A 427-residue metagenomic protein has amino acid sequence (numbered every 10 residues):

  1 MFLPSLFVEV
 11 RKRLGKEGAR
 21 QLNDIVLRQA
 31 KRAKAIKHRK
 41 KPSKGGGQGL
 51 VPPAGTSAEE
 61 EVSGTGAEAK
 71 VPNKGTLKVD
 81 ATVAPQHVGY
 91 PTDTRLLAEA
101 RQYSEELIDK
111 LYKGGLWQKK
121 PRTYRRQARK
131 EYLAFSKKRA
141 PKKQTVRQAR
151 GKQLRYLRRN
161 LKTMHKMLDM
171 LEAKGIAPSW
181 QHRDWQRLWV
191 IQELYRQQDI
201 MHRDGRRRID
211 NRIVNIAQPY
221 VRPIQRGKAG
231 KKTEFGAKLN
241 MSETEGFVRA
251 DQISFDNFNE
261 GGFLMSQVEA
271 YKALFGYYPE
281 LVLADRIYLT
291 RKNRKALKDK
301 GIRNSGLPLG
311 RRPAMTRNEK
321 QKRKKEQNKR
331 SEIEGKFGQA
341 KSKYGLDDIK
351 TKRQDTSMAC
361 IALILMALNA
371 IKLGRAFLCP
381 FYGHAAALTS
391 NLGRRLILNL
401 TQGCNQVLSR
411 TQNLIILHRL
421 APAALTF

Functional and structural regions predicted by a protein language model:
M1-Q218: Active-site- or DNA-interface-adjacent structural scaffold in DNA-acting proteins
M1-V10, Q29, T76-P85, M241 (+6 more regions): Short, conserved catalytic/metal-binding motifs centered on acidic residues
E9, G15-L27, K31, A35 (+2 more regions): An internal, acidic/charged active-site-proximal segment that coordinates divalent cations and/or engages
D184-W189, Y195-H202, Q321-T411, I415-F427: Basic, amphipathic alpha-helical segments enriched in Lys/Arg and hydrophobic/aromatic residues
Y220, K228-L274: Electropositive, glycine- and tryptophan-enriched low-complexity nucleic-acid-binding patches
R222-I224, V248-A250, N257-N259, Y288-N293 (+1 more regions): Flexible loop/turn segments at secondary-structure boundaries
R226-G230, Q252-N259, Q321-N328, K352-Q354: Short, contiguous acidic/charged loop-to-helix segments that flank catalytic cores in large enzymes
E234-F247, P308-R312, E334-A340: A glycine-rich, aromatic-flanked flexible loop/lid motif
